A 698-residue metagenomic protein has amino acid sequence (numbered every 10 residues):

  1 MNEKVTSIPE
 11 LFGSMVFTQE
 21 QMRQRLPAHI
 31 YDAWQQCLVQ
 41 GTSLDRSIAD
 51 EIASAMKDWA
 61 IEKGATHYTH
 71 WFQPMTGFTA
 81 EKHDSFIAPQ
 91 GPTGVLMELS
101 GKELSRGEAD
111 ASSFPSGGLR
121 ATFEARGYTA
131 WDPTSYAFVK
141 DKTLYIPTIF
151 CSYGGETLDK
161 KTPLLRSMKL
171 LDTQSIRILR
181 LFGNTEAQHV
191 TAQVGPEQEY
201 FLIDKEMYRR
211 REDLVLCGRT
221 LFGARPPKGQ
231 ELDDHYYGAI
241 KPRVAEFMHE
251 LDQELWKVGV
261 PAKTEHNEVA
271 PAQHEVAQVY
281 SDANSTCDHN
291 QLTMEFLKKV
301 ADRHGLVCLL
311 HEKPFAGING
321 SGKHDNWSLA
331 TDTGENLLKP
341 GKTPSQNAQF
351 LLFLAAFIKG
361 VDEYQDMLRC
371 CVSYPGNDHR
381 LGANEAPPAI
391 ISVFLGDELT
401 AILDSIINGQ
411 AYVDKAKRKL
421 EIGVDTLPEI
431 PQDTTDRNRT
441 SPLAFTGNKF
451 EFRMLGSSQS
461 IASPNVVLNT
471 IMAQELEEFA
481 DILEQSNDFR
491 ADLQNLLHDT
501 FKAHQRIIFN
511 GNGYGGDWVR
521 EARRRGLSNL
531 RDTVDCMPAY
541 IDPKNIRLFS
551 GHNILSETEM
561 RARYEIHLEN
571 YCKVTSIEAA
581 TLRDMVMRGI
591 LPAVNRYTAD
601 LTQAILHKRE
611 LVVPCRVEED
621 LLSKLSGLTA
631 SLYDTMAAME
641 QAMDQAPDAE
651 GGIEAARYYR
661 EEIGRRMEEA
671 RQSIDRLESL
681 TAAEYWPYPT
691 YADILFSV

Functional and structural regions predicted by a protein language model:
M1-E10, S697-V698: Basic/polar N-terminal segments that are highly enriched at the extreme N-terminus, encompassing both cleavable
V5, L11-E20, K169, T173 (+1 more regions): Flexible inter-domain linker/hinge segments
L11-F123: Active-site core of metal-dependent hydrolases
I48-I52, F72-P74, K102-E103, F150 (+4 more regions): Active-site-proximal loop/turn and secondary-structure-junction residues that shape catalytic pockets, frequently
A65, T69-Q73, C287-R303, L329 (+3 more regions): Hydrophobic/aromatic-rich, well-ordered segments within soluble, folded domains that form packed cores
G77-G94, S112, R211, G218-T220 (+4 more regions): Short linear, low-complexity motifs centered on an aromatic residue
E124-L310, N319-G322, L329-E565: Glycine-rich, acidic/polar active-site loops that bind/position phosphate-bearing ligands
L497-V698: C-terminal amphipathic alpha-helical interaction region
